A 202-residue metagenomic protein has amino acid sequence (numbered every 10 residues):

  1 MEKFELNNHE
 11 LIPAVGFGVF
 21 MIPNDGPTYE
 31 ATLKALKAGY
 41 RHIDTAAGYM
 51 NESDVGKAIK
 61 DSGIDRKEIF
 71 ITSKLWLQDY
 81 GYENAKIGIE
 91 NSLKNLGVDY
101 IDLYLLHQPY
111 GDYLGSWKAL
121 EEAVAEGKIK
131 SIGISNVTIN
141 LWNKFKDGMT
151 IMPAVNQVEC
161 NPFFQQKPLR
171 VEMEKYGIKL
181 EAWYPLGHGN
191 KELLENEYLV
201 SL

Functional and structural regions predicted by a protein language model:
M1-I69, L186: N-terminal binding-site loop/beta-alpha segment at the start of enzyme catalytic domains that lines or forms
L6-N7, K34, G56-E68, E90-D99 (+3 more regions): Acidic (Asp/Glu)-rich catalytic clusters
F17, A35, I43, V55 (+8 more regions): Conserved, mostly hydrophobic/aromatic
I22-G26, D44-D54, Q78-E83, P109-L114 (+2 more regions): Acidic-and-aromatic substrate-binding clefts and catalytic sites of carbohydrate-active enzymes
P23-L36, G81-L96, G115, N140-K144 (+1 more regions): Short, acidic/polar
Y40, V98-I101, I129, P153: A structural motif
W76-E122: Glycine/small-residue-rich loop that forms an oxyanion/phosphate-binding "nest" at active or ligand-binding sites
Q108-L202: Beta/alpha (TIM)-barrel catalytic core signal, keyed to glycine-rich beta->alpha loops juxtaposed to Asp/Glu that bind
